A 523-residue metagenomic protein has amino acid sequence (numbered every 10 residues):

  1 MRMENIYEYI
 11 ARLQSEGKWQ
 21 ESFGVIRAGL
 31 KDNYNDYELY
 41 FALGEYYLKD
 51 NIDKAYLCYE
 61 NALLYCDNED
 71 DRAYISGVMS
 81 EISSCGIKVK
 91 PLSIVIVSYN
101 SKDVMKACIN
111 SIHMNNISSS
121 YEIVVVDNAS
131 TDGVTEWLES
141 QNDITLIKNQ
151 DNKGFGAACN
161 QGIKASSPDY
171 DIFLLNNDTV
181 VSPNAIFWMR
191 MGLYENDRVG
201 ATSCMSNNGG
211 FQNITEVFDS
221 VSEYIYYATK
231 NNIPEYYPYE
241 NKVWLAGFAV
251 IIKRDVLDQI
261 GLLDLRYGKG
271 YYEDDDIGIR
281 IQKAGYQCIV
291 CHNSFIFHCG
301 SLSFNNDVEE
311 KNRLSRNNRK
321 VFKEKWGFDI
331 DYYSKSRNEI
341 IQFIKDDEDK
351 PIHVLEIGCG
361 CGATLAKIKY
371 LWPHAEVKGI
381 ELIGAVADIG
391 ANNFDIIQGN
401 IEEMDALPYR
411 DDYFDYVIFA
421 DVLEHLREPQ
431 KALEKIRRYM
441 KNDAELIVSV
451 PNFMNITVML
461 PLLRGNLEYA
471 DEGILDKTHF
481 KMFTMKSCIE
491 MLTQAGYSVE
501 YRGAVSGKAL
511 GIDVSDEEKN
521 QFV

Functional and structural regions predicted by a protein language model:
E60, L64-S111: N-proximal low-complexity "stem/linker" segments adjacent to membrane-targeting elements
N110-S120: Short, acidic, metal-binding catalytic loop of nucleotide-sugar glycosyltransferases
S111, D127-T135, D151, C359: A conserved acidic beta->alpha catalytic loop
N149-S166: Glycine-rich, basic loop-to-helix element that forms the pyrophosphate-binding segment of sugar-nucleotide handling
V180-F218, N452: Conserved donor NDP-sugar-binding/catalytic core segment of glycosyltransferases
N208, K230-D255, G473-L475: A recurrent flexible, glycine/aromatic-enriched loop bordering the glycosyltransferase active site that acts as
Q212-I214, Y236, R427-K441, E445-V523: S-adenosyl-L-methionine-dependent methyltransferase catalytic module, highlighting the catalytic core
I352-L460, T484-I489: Conserved SAM-binding loop
